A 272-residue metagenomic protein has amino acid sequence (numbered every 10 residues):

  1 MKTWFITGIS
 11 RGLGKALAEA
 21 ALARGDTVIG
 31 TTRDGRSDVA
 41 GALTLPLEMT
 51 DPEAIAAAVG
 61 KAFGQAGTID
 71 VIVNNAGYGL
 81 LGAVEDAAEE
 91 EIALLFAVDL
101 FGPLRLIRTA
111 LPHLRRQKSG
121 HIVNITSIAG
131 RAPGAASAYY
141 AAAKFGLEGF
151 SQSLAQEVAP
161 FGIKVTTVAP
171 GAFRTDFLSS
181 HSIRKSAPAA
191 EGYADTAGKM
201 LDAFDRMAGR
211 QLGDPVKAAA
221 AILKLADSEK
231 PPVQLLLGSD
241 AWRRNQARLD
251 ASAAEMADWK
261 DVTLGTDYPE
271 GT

Functional and structural regions predicted by a protein language model:
S10, A18: N-terminal Rossmann NAD(P)H-binding glycine-rich loop of SDR-like oxidoreductase domains
G41-E53: Rossmann-fold cofactor-recognition segment
A83-V84, E91-A93: Substrate-binding pocket helix/loop in short-chain dehydrogenase/reductase
I107, A143: Active-site helix of classical SDR
S127: Residue(s) in the substrate-gating loop at a strand-loop-helix junction that position the organic substrate next
A132, S153-K164: Active-site-adjacent segment of SDR/Rossmann-fold oxidoreductases
P160-P231: SDR active-site lid
